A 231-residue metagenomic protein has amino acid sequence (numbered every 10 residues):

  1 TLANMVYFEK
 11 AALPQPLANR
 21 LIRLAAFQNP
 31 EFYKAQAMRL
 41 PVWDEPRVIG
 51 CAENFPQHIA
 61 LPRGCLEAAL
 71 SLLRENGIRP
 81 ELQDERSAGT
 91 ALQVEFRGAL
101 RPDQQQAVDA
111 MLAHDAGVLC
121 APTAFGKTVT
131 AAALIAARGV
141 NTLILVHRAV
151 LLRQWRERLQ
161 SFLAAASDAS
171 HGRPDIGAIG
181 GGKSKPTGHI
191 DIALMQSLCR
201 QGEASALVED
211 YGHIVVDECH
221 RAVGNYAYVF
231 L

Functional and structural regions predicted by a protein language model:
T1-A26: Short glycine-/aliphatic-rich beta-strand segments at the starts of folded cytosolic domains
M38-H58, G64-C120: Conserved pre-motif I regulatory segment
A69, C120-F125, E218-A222: Conserved helicase ATPase motor motifs in RecA-like P-loop NTPase domains
A113-R138, L143: Walker A/P-loop
A149-K183: Conserved helix-turn-beta segment of the N-terminal RecA-like "Helicase ATP-binding" lobe in SF1/SF2 helicases
G180-A193, V208: Conserved motor-coupling elements within RecA-like helicase/translocase cores
M195-L231: SF2 helicase catalytic motif II
